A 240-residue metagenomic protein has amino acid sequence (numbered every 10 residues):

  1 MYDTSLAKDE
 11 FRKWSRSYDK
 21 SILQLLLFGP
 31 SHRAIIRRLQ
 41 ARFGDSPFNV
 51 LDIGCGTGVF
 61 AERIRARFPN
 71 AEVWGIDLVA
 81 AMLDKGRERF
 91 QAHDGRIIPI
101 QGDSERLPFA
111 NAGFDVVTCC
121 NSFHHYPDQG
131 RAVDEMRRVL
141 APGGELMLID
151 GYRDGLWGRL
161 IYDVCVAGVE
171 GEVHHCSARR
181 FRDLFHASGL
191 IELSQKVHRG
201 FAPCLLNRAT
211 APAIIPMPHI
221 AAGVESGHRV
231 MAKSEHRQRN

Functional and structural regions predicted by a protein language model:
M1-G44, V59-R63: Conserved class I S-adenosyl-L-methionine
Y2-S5, I22-Q24, M147-N207: C-terminal alpha-helical "lid/dimerization" subdomain adjacent to the S-adenosyl-L-methionine
F43-G44, R67, L140: A generic alpha-to-beta junction signature in SAM-dependent methyltransferases
L51-I53, T57-R106: Class I SAM-dependent methyltransferase SAM/SAH-binding core
E105-V116: A short acidic, Gly/Pro-enriched loop at the edge of an enzyme's catalytic core that lines a small-molecule cofactor
V116-D128: A short SAM/SAH-binding and catalytic strip from SAM-dependent methyltransferases
G130-P142: A short glycine-rich, Lys/Arg-flanked "PGG" loop and its adjoining helix->strand segment in the class I
L190, S194-K233: Core SAM-dependent methyltransferase catalytic element
